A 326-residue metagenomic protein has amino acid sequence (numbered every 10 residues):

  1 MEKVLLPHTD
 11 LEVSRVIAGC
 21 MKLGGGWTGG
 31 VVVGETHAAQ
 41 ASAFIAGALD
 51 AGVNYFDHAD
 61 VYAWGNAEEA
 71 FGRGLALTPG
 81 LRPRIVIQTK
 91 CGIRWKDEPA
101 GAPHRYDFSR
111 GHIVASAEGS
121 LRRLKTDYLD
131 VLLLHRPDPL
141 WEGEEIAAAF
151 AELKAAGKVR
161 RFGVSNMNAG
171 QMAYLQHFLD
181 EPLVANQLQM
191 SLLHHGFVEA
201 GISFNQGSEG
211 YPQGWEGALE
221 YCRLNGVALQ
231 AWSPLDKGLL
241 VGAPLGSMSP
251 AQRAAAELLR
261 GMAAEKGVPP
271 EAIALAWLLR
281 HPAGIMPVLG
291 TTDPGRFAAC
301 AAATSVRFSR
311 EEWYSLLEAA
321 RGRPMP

Functional and structural regions predicted by a protein language model:
M1-V86, A155: N-terminal binding-site loop/beta-alpha segment at the start of enzyme catalytic domains that lines or forms
L11-V16, G52-N54, L81-I85, T126-D130 (+4 more regions): Short, well-ordered coil/turn segments that N-cap beta-strands
K22-E35, D97-D107, E199-A200: Acidic/histidine-rich helix-loop elements that form or flank divalent-metal/phosphate-binding sites at the catalytic
G34-A48, F108-L124, G170-A173: Short, acidic/polar
Y55-Y62, L133-L134, R160-G163: Short catalytic-loop micro-motif centered on adjacent basic/acidic residues
P83-K96, Q187-L192: A short, structured active-site edge motif that brings together acidic residues
L121-L140: Active-site groove signature of glycoside hydrolases
P137-P326: Beta/alpha (TIM)-barrel catalytic core signal, keyed to glycine-rich beta->alpha loops juxtaposed to Asp/Glu that bind
